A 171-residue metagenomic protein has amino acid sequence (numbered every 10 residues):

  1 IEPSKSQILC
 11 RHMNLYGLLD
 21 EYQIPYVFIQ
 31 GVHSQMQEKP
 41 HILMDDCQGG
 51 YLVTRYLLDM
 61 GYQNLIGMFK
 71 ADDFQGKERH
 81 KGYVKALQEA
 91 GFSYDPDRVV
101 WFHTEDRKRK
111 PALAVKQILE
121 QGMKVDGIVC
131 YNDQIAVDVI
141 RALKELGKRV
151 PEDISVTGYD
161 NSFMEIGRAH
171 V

Functional and structural regions predicted by a protein language model:
I1: Short, structured active-site "lid" loops
S4-H170: Bacterial carbohydrate/catabolite-sensing allosteric modules
